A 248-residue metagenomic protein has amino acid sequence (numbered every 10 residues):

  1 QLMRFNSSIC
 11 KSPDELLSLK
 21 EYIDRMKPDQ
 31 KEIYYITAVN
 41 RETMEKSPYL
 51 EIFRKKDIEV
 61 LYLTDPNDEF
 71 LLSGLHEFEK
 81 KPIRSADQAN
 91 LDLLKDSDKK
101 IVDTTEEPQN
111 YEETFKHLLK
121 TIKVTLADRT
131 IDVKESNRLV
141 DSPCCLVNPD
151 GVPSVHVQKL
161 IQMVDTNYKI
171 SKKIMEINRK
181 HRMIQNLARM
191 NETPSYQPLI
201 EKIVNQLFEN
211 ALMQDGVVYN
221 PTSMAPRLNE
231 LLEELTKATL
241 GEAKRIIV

Functional and structural regions predicted by a protein language model:
Q1-V248: Conserved GHKL (Bergerat-fold) ATPase module
